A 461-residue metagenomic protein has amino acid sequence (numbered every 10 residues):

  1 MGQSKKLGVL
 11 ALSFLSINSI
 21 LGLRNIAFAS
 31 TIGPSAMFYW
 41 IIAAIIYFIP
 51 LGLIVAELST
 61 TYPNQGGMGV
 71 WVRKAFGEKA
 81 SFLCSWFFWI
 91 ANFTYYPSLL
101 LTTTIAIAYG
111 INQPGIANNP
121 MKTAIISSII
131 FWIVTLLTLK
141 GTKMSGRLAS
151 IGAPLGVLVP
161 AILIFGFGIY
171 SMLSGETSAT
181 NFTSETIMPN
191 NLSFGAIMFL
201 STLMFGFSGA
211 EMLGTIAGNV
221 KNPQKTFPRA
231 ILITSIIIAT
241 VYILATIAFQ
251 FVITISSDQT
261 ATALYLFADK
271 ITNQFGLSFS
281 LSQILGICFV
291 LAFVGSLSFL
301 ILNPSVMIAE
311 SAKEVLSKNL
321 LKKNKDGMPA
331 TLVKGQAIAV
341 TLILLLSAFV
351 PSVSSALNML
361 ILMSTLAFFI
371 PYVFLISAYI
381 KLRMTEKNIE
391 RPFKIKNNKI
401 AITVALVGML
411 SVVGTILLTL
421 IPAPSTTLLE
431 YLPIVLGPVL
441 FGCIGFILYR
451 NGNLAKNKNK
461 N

Functional and structural regions predicted by a protein language model:
M1-I42, F48-V55, Y62-N64, S184 (+2 more regions): Membrane-interface "cap" regions at the ends of multi-pass membrane proteins
Q3, L148-I151, N319-D326, F369-I421 (+1 more regions): C-terminal membrane-solvent junction of multi-pass transporters and transport-like membrane proteins
S4-L10, F93, A124-S128, K221-K225 (+4 more regions): Loop-to-transmembrane helix boundary motifs in multi-pass membrane proteins
S30-T31, I49-F131, L136-L139, V290-I308 (+2 more regions): Hydrophobic transmembrane alpha-helices that form the core helical bundles of multi-pass secondary transporters
F38, G115-K122, I151-Q283: Helix-loop-helix junctions that connect adjacent transmembrane segments in multi-pass membrane transporters
W40, V157, N358, L362-P371 (+1 more regions): A generic transmembrane alpha-helix motif of multi-pass inner-membrane proteins
V70-W71, G77, Y109-P114, A230-S298 (+1 more regions): TM-loop-TM module centered on a large, flexible mid-protein loop between adjacent transmembrane helices in multi-pass
I107, K122-T177, S208, I231-I236 (+4 more regions): Membrane-interface loop-to-helix entry segments
